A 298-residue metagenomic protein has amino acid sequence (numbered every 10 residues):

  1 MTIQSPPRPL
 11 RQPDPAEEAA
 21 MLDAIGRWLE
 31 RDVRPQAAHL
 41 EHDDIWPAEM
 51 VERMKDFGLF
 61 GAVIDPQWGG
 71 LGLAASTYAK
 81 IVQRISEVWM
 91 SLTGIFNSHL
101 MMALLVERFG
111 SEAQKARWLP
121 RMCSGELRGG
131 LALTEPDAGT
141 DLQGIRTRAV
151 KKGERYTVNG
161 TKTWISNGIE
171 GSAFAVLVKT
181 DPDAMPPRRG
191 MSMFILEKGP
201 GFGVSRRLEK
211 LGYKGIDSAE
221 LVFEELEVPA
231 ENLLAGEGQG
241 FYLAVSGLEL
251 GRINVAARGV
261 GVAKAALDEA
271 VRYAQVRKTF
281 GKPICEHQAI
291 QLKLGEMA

Functional and structural regions predicted by a protein language model:
M1-F96, A113-R117, R121-S124: Amphipathic, small/basic residue-rich leader segments at the start of a protein or domain
P9-D14, A20-M21, E87, F202-A298: Glycine-rich beta->alpha junctions and the first turn(s) of the following alpha-helix
G58, V82-S86, L177-K179, L196-G201 (+1 more regions): Short Ser/Thr-interspersed hydrophobic loop/turn segments at strand-loop and sheet-helix junctions that line or gate
M90, G94-A113, G139-L142: N-terminal glycine-rich flavin-associated loop
I95, M122, D137-T140, W164-N167 (+2 more regions): Short Gly/Pro-enriched turn/cap motifs at secondary-structure boundaries
G125-L133, L177: A short, Trp-centered hydrophobic/proline-enriched beta-strand micro-motif
T147-V150: A structural signal for short hydrophobic beta-strand segments in well-ordered beta-sheet cores
R155, N159-V204: A short core secondary-structure module
